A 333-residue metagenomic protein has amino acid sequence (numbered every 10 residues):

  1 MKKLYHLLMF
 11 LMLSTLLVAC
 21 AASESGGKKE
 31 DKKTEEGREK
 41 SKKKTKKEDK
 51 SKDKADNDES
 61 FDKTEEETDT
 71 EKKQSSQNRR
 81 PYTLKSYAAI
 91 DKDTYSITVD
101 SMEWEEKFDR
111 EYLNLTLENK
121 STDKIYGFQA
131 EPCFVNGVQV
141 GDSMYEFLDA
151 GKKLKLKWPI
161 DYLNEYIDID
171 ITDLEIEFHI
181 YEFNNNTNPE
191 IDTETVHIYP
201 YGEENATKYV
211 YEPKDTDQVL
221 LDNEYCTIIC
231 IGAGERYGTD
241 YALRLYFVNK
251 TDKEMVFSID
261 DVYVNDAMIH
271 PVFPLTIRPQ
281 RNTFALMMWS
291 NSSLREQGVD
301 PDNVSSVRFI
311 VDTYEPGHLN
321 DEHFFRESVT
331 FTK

Functional and structural regions predicted by a protein language model:
K2-S25: Sec-dependent N-terminal signal peptides of Gram-positive bacterial secreted proteins and lipoproteins
A21-S101, Y209-L221: N-terminal, intrinsically disordered, polar/charged segments of Gram-positive cell-envelope systems that serve as
S75-M102, T193-G234, L319-K333: Transition segment at domain starts
I90, C133, V262: Short aromatic-centered micro-motifs
K107-N114, G238-L243, F325: Short, solvent-exposed loop/turn segments enriched in Ser/Thr/Gly
T116-T122, F247-T251: Asparagine-centered strand-capping/turn motif at beta-strand->loop junctions
D123-E131, K253-D261: Short, hydrophobic/aromatic beta-strand segments
Q139-D192, Y201, A267-H318: Short, solvent-exposed, Trp/other aromatic-anchored flexible loops in extracytoplasmic proteins
